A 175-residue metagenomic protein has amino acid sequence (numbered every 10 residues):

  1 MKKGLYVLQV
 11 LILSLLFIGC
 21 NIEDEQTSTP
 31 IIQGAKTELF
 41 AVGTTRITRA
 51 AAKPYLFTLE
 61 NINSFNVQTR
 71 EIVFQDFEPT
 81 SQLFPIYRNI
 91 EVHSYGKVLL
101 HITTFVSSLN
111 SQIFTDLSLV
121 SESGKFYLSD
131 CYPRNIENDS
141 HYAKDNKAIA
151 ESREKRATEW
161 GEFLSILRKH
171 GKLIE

Functional and structural regions predicted by a protein language model:
M1-G4: Positively charged n-region of N-terminal signal peptides that target proteins for export
Y6-L11: Sec-dependent N-terminal signal peptides
I18-G19: C-terminal motif of bacterial Sec signal peptides marking the signal peptidase cleavage site
D24-E175: A structural signal for conserved, well-ordered secondary-structure elements that form binding/interaction cores
